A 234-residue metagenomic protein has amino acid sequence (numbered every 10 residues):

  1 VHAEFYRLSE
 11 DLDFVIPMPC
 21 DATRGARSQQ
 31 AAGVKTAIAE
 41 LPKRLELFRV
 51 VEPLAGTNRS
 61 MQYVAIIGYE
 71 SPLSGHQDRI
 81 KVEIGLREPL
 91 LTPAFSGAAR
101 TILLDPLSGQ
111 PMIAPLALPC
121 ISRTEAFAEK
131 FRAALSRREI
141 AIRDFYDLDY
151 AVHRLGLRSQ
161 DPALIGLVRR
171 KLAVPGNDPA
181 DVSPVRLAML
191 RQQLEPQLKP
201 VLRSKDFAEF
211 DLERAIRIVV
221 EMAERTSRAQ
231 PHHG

Functional and structural regions predicted by a protein language model:
H2-R7, P17-G234: Structured mid-to-C-terminal alpha-helical surface segments
F14: Juxtacatalytic substrate-recognition/specificity segment
